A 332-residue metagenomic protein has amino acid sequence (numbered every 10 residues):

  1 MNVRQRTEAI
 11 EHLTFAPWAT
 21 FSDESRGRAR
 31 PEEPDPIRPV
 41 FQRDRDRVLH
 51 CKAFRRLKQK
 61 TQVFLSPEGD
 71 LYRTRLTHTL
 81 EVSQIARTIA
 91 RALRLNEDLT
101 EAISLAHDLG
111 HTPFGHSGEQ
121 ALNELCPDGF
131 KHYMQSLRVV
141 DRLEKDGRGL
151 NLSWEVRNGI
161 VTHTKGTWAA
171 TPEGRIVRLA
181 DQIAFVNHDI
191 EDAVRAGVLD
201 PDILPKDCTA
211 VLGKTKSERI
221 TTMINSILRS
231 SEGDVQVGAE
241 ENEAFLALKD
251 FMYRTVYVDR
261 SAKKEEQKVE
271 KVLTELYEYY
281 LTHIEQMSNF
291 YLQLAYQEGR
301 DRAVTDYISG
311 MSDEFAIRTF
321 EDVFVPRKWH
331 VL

Functional and structural regions predicted by a protein language model:
M1-T79, S83-I89, N96-E97, G118 (+1 more regions): Histidine-centered, transition-metal-coordinating active-site segments
A92-L93, G110: Alpha-helix boundary/capping segments in eukaryotic regulatory proteins
E101-A106, L179-A180: Short alpha-helix carrying the canonical HExxH Zn2+-binding catalytic motif
G110-F114, A184: Short active-site segment of divalent metal-dependent hydrolases/proteases that encodes the spacing between
G115-P127: A glycine- and small-aliphatic-rich helix-loop capping segment at beta-alpha/alpha-beta transitions that lines
